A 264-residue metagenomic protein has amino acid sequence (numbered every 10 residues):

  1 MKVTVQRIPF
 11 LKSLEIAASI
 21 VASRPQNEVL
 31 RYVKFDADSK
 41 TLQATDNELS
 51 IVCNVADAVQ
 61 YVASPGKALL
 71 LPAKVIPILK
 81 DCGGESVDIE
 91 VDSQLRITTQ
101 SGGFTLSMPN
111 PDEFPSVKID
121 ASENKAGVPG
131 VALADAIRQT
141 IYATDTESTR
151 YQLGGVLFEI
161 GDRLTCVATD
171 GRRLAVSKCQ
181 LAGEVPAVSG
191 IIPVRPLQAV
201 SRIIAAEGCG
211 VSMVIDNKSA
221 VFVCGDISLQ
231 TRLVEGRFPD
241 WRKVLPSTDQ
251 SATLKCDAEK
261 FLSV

Functional and structural regions predicted by a protein language model:
M1-V264: Structural preference for solvent-exposed beta-strand-turn elements and adjacent flexible terminal/loop segments within
